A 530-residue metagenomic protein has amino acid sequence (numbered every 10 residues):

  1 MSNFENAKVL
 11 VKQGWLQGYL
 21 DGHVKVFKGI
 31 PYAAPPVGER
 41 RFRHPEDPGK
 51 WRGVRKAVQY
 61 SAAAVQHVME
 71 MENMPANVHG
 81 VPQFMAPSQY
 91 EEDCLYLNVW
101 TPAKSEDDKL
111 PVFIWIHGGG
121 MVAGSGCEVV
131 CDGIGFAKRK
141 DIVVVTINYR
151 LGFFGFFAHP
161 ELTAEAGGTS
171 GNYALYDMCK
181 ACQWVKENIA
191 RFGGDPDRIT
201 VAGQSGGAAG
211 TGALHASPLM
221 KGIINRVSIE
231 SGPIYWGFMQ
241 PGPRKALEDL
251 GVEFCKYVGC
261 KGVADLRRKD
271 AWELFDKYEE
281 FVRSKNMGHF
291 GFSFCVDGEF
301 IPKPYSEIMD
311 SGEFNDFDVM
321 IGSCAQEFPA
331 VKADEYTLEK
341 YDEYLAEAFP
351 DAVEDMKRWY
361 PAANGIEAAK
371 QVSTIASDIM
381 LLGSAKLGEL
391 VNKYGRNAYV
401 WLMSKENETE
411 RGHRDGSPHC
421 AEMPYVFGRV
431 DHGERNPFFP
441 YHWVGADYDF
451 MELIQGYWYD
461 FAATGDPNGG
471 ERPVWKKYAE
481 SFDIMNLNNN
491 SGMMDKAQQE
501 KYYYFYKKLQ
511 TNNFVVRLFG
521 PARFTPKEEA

Functional and structural regions predicted by a protein language model:
M1-N172, P196, G288, P437-I454 (+3 more regions): Non-catalytic accessory segments of hydrolases
Q13, D177, D195, V296-D297: Acidic/polar residues in short coil/turn loops that connect beta-strands within repeat-based beta-sheet scaffolds
P35-R41, F328-V331, T409, M494-D495: Short, solvent-exposed loop/turn elements at domain surfaces
H67, E72, L382-A530: Mobile gating loops/cap/lid regions near enzyme active sites that modulate substrate access
V78, P82-V263, M309-K332: Serine-hydrolase-like catalytic core of hydrolytic proteins
D93-N98, A181, L247, Y278 (+5 more regions): Alpha-helical packing segments of well-folded alpha/beta enzyme cores
R226, I234, F238, E273-G445 (+1 more regions): Substrate-gating cap/lid region and adjacent catalytic-acid/histidine neighborhood within extracellular/lumenal
G251-R283: Accessory cap/linker subdomain of secreted extracellular hydrolases
